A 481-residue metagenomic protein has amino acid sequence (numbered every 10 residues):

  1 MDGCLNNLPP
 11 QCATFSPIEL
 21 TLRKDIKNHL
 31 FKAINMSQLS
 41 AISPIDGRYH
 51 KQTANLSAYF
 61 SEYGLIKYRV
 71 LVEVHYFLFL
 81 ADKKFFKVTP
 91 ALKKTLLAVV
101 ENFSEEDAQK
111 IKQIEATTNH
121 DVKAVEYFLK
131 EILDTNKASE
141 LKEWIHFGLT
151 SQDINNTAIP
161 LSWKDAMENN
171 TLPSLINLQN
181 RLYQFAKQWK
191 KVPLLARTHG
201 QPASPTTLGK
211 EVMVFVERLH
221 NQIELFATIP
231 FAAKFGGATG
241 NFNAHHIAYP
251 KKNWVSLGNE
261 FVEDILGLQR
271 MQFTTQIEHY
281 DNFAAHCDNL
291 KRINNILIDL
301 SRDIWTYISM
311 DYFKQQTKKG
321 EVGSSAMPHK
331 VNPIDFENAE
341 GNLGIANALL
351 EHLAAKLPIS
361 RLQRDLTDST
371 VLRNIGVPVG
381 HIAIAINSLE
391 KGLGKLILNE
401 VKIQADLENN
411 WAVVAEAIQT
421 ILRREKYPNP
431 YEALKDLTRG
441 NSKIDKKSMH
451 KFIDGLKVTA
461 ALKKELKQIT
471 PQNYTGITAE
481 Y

Functional and structural regions predicted by a protein language model:
N6-N7, D25-H29: Intrinsic-disorder-associated, low-complexity terminal segments enriched in Asp/Asn/His/Tyr and depleted of Lys/Arg
N35-F242, Y249, N253-E260, G323 (+6 more regions): A helix-coil-helix interface module used to build multimeric assemblies and to scaffold catalytic/cofactor sites
N35-K67, F85, I114-N119, D311-Y312 (+1 more regions): Glycine-rich cofactor/substrate-binding loops
K164-L172, I176, M213-V216, H220 (+6 more regions): Short amphipathic alpha-helical segments with heptad-repeat character
W254-E340: Acidic, glycine-rich loop-and-beta core segments that form the ion-binding/anion-interacting portion of active sites
